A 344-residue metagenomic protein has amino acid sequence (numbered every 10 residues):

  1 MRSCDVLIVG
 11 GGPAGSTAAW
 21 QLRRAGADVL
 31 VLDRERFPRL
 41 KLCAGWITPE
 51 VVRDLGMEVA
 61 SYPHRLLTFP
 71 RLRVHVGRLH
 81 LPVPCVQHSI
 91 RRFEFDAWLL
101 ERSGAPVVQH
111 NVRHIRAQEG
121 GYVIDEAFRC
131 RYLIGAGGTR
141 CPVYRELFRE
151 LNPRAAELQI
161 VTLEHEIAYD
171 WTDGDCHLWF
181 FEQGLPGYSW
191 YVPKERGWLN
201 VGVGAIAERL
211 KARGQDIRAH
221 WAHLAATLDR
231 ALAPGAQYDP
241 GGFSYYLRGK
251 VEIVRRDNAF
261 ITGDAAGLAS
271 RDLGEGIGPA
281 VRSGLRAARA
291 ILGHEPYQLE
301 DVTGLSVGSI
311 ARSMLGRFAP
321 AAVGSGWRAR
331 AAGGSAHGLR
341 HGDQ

Functional and structural regions predicted by a protein language model:
M1-G12: Beta1/beta-strand and adjacent pyrophosphate-binding region of the FAD-binding site in flavoprotein oxidoreductases
R23-L42: Glycine-rich FAD pyrophosphate-binding loop
W46-W98: A conserved beta-strand/loop capping segment in the N-terminal third of enzymes that catalyze redox or closely related
R102-L232, V251, G267-L268: Predominantly flavin-linked oxidoreductase catalytic cores and closely associated redox partners
R209-G242, I253, F260, L285 (+1 more regions): Flavin-binding catalytic cores
F243-R271, L315-W327: FAD-binding beta-loop-beta segment adjacent to the flavin cofactor pocket
A269-I291: A conserved FAD-binding loop/helix module that cradles the flavin
R289-W327: Active-site-proximal substrate-binding core of FAD-dependent oxidoreductases
